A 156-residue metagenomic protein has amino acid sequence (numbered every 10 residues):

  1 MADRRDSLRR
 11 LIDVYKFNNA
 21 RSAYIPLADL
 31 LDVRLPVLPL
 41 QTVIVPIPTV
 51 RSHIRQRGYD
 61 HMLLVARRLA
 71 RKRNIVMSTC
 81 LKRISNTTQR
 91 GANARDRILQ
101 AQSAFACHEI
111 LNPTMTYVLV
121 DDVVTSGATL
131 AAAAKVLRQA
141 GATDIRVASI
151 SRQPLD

Functional and structural regions predicted by a protein language model:
M1-R67: Extended interfacial segments that mediate partner engagement and assembly in macromolecular machines
D29, V33, R67-R71, A131 (+2 more regions): Short, well-ordered alpha-helices that flank and scaffold nucleotide-derived cofactor binding pockets
T42-V43, T116-V118: Structural motif
I44, M77, I145-V147: Hydrophobic/aromatic residues located in beta-strands of well-ordered beta-sheets within soluble catalytic
R51-R57, L63-Y117, R152-D156: Short, glycine/charge-rich flexible loops or terminal/linker lids adjacent to PRPP-binding catalytic cores
V120-D121, A148: Short beta-strand immediately N-terminal to the catalytic nucleophile in serine-hydrolase-like folds
D122, G127: Conserved G/P- and acidic residue-centered "switch" motifs that form tight phosphate/ATP-binding loops in soluble
A131-D156: PRPP-dependent phosphoribosyltransferase catalytic core
